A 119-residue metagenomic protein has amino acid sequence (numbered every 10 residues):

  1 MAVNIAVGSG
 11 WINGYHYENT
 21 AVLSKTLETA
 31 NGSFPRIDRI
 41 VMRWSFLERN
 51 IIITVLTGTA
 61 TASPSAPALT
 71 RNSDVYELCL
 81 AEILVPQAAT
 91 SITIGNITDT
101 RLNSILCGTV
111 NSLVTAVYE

Functional and structural regions predicted by a protein language model:
M1-E119: Beta-strand-rich solenoidal segments
